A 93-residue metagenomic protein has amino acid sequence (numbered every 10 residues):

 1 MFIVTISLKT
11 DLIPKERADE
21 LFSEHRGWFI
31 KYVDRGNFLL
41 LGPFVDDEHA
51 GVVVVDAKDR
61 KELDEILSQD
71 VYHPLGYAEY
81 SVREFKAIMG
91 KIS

Functional and structural regions predicted by a protein language model:
M1-S93: Conserved, structured core segments of small domains
